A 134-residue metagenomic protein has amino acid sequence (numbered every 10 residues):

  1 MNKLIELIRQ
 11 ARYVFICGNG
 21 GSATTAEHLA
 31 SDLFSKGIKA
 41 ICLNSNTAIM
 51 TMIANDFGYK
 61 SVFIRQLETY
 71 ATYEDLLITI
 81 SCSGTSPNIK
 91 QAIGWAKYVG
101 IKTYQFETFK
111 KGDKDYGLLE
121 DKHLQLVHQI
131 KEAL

Functional and structural regions predicted by a protein language model:
M1-A11: A short, well-structured juxtamembrane/interface segment
I16-L134: Glycine-rich phosphate-binding loops that contact phosphosugars or nucleotide phosphates
